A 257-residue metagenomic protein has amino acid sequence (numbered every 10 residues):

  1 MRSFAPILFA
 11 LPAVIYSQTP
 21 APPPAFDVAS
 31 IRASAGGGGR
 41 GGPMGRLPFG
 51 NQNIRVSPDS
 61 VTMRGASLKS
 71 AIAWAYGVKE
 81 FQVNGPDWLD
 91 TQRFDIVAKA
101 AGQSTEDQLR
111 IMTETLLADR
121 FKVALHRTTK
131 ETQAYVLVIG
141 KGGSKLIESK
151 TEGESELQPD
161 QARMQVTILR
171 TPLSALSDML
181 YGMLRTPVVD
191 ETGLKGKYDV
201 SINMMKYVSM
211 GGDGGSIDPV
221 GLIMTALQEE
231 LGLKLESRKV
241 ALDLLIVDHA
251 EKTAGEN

Functional and structural regions predicted by a protein language model:
R2-N257: Beta-strand-rich assembly/attachment modules of structural machines
